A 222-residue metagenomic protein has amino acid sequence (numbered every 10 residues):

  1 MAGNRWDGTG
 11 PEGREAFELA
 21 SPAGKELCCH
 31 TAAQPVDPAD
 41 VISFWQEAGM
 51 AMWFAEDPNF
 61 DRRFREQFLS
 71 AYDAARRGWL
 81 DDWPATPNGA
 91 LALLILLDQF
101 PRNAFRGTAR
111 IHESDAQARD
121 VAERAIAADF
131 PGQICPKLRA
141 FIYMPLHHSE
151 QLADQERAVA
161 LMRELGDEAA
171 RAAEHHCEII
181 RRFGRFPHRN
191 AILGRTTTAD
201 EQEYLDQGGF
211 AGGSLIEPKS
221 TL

Functional and structural regions predicted by a protein language model:
A2-G13, F17-T108, H112-L222: Intrinsically disordered, low-complexity activation-like regions
